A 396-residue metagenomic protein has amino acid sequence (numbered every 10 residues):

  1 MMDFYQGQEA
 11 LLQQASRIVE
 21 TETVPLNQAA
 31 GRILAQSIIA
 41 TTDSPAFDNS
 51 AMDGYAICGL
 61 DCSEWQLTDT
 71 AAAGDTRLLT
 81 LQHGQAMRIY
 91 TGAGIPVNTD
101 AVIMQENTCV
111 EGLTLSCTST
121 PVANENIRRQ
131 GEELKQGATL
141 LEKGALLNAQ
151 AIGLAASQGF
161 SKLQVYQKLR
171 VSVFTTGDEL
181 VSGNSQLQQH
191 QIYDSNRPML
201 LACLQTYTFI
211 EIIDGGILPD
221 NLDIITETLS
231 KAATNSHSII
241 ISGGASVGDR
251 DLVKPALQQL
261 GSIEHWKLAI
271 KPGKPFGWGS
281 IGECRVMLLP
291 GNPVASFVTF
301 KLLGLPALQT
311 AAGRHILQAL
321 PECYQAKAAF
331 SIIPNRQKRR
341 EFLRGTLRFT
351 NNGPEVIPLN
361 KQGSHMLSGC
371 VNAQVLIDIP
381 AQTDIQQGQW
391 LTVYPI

Functional and structural regions predicted by a protein language model:
M1-Q66, Q309, R314-F342: Short, low-complexity N-terminal leaders and the immediately following helix N-cap/first helix
F4, L163-L289, P293-T299, L303: Helix-rich terminal scaffold detector
Q14-I18, Q36, Q158-S161, C203 (+6 more regions): Change "in soluble alpha/beta enzymes" to "in soluble alpha/beta proteins
E22-N27, L134, Q258-I396: Flexible glycine/proline-rich
P25-L26, S44-Q66, A101-L113, R314 (+1 more regions): Short beta-strand/loop turn elements enriched in aromatics
D48-S50, G59-L60, L78-Q82, I95-P96 (+12 more regions): Solvent-exposed alpha-helices and their adjacent loops that cap or buttress functional pockets in soluble metabolic
A56-D214, L376: Short, glycine/charged-enriched hinge/interface segments at domain edges or termini
